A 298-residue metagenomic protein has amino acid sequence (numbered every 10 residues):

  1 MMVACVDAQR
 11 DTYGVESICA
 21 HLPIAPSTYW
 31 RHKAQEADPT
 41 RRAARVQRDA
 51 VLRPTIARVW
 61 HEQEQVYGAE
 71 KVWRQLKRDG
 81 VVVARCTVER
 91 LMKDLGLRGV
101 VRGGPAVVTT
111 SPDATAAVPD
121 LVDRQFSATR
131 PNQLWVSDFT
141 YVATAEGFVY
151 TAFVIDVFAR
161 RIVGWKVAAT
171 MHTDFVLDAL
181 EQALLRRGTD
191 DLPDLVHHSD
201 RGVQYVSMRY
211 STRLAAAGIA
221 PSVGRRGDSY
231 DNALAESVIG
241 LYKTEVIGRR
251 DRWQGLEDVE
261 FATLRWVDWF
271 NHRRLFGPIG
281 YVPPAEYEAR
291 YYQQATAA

Functional and structural regions predicted by a protein language model:
M1-A298: Charged DNA-binding/catalytic regions of mobile-element recombinases
